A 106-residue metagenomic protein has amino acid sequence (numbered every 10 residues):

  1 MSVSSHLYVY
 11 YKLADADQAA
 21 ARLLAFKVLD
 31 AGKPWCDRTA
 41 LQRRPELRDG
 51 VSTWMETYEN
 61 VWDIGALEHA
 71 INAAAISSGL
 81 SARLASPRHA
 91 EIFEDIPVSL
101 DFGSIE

Functional and structural regions predicted by a protein language model:
M1-T53, T57-I71, E91-E106: Short S/T/G/P-rich N-terminal loop/turn motif that feeds into the first structured element of a domain
L29-K33, A74-R83: A common structural junction motif
L80-E94: Acidic/histidine-enriched active-site and ligand-binding environments that engage anionic O-linkages
